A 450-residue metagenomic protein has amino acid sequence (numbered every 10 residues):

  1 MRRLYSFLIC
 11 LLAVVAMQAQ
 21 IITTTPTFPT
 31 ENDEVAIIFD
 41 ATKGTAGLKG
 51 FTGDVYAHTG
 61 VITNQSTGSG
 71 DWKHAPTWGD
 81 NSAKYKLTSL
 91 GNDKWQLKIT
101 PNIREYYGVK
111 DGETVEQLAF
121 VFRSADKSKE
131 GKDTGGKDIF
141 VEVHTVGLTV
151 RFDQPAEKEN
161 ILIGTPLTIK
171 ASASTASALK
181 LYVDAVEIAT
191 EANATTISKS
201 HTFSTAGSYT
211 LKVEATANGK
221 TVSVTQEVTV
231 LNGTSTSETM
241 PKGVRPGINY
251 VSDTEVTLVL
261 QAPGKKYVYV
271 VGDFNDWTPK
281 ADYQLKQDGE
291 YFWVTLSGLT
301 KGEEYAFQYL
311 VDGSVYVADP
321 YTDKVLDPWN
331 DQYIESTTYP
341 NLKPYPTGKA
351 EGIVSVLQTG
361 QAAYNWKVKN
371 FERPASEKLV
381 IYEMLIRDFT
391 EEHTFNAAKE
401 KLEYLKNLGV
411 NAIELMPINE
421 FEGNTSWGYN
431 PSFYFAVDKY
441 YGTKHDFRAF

Functional and structural regions predicted by a protein language model:
A19-F28, E142-L162: Short, compositionally biased P/S/T/A/G/V-rich stretches that sit at domain boundaries
T27-E31, L48, E157-T165, N249-V251: Short, solvent-exposed loop/linker segments at the N-terminal edge of repeated beta-sheet extracellular domains
D54-D111, A125-D133, E191-N193, N249-S252 (+2 more regions): Aromatic-rich carbohydrate-binding modules that target alpha-glucans
T114-F120, G207-L211, E303-Y305, F447: Exposed beta-strand face motif in extracellular beta-rich ectodomains
N193-S208: Solvent-exposed segments in extracellular or luminal domains encompassing
T229-V268, A318-K378: Basic K/R-rich, polyanion-interacting modules in nucleoproteins and related proteins
Y404-R448: Aromatic-lined carbohydrate-binding/catalytic grooves of carbohydrate-active enzymes
